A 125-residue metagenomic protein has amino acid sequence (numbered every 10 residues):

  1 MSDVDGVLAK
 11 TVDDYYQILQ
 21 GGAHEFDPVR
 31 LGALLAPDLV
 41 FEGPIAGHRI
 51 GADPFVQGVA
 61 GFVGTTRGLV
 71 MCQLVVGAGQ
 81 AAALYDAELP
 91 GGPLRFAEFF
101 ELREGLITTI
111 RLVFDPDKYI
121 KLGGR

Functional and structural regions predicted by a protein language model:
M1-S2, F41: Short, charged low-complexity linear motifs
S2-L34: Short acidic-aromatic low-complexity motifs
D3, Q57-R125: A beta-strand edge to alpha-helix "cap/lid" segment located at domain peripheries
Y15-G22, F41-E42, L84, E88: Alpha-helix C-capping/helix-to-loop hinge sites
Q17-Q20, H24, A36, A60 (+2 more regions): Generic surface-pattern signal
P28-G77: A solvent-exposed, acidic/Ser-Thr-rich amphipathic alpha-helical stretch
